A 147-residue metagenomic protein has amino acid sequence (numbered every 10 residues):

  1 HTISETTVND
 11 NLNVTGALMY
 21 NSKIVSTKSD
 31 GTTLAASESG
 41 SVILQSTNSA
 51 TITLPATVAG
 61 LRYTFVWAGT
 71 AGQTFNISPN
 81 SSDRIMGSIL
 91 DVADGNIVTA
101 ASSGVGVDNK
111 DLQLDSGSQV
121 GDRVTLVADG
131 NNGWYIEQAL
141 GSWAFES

Functional and structural regions predicted by a protein language model:
H1, V124-L126: Broad, structure-driven detector of short, well-ordered beta-strand segments within folded domains
H1-V8: Extracellular "spike/adhesin" assembly and maturation modules and analogous cytosolic coiled-coil scaffolds
V8, L12-A101, V127-S147: Exposed extracellular interaction/assembly regions and N-terminal maturation sites
A100-D122: Structured beta-strand segments within beta-sheet-rich domains
